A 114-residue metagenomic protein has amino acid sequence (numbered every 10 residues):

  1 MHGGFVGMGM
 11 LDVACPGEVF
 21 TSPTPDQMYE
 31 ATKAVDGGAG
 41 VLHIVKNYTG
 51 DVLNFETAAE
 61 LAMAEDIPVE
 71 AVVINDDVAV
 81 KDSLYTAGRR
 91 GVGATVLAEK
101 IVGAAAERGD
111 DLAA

Functional and structural regions predicted by a protein language model:
M1, K46-N54, R90-T95: Gly/Ser/Thr-rich loops at beta-strand to alpha-helix junctions that form or flank small-molecule/cofactor-binding
H2-F5, L53-A58, K81-A87: Short acidic, glycine/serine/threonine-rich loops at helix termini
H2-G38: Glycine-rich oxoanion-binding loops at beta->alpha junctions
M8, V13, D26, V96-K100 (+2 more regions): Residues on a specific face of well-ordered alpha-helices
L11, C15-P16, K33, G37 (+2 more regions): Generic secondary-structure signature for well-ordered alpha-helical cores
L11-A14, G40-T49, E56-A59, E70-I74 (+1 more regions): Short glycine-rich or small-residue beta-strand-to-loop segments that form or flank ligand, phosphate, metal/Fe-S
A14-V19, M63-G88: Short, acidic/small-residue loops that bind anionic groups at enzyme active sites
I74-D111: Short alpha-helices
